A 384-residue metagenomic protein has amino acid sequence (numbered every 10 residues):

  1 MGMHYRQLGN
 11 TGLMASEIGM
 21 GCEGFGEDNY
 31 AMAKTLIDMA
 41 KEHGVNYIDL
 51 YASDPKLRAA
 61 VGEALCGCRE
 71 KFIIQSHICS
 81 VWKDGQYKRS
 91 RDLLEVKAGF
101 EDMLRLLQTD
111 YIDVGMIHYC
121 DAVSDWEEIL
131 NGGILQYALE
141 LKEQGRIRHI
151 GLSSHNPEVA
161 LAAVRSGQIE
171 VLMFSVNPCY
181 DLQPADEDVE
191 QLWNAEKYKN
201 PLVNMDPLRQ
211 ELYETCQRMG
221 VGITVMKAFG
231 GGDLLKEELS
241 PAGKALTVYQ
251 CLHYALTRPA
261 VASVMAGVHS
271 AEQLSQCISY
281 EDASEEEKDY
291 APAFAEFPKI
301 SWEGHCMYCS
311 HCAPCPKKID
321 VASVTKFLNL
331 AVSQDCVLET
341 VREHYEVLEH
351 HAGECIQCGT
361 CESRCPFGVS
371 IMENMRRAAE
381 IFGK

Functional and structural regions predicted by a protein language model:
M1-I78, D110, Y137, E143: N-terminal binding-site loop/beta-alpha segment at the start of enzyme catalytic domains that lines or forms
L8, M20, I48, V61 (+10 more regions): Conserved, mostly hydrophobic/aromatic
G21-A31, I78-K97, V123, E127 (+1 more regions): Active-site mouth loops of central-metabolism enzymes
G26-A31, D49-A59, V81-K83, V123 (+3 more regions): Acidic-and-aromatic substrate-binding clefts and catalytic sites of carbohydrate-active enzymes
D28-A40, R91-Q108, S154-A162, L246-Y254: Short, acidic/polar
D102-W126: Active-site groove signature of glycoside hydrolases
C120-S323, S333-V347, E373: Beta/alpha (TIM)-barrel catalytic core signal, keyed to glycine-rich beta->alpha loops juxtaposed to Asp/Glu that bind
C306-C315, C355-C361, C365: Short cysteine clusters
